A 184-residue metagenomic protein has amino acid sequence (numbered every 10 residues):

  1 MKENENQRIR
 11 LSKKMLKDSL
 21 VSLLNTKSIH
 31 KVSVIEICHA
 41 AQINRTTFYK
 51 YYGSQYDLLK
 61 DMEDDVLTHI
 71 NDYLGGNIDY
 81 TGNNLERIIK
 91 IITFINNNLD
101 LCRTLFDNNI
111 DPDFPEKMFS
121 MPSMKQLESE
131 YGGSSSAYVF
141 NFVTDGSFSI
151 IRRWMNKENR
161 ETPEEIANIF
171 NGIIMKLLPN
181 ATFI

Functional and structural regions predicted by a protein language model:
M1-I9, N180-I184: N-terminal intrinsically disordered/low-complexity leader segments
E5, S12-M15, S135: N-terminal positioning helix adjacent to the helix-turn-helix/winged-helix DNA-binding module
L11-S22, T26, A40, D57-G76 (+2 more regions): Alpha-helical structural segments
S22-I29, D72-Y73, N98, L127-Y131 (+2 more regions): Basic, amphipathic alpha-helical hairpins
L23-D57: Helix-turn-helix
G75-L101: Hydrophobic alpha-helical connector segments
N108-F148, P179: Amphipathic alpha-helical packing segments from all-alpha helical-bundle domains
S136-K157, E161-L177: Hydrophobic alpha-helical segments that form the core of small-molecule binding pockets and/or dimer interfaces
